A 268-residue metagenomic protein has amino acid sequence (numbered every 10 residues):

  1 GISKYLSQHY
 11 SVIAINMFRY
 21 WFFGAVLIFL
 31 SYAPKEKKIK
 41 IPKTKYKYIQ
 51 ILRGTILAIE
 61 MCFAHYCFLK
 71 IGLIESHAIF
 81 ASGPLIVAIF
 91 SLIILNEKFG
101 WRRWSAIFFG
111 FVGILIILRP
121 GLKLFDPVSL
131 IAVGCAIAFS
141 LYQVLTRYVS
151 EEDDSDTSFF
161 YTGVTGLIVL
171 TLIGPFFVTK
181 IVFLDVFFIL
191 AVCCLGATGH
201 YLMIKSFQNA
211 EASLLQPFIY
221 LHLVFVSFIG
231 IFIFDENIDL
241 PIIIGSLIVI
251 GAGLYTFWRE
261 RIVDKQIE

Functional and structural regions predicted by a protein language model:
G1, I28, G54, A58-C62 (+8 more regions): Hydrophobic/small/kink-forming positions within alpha-helical transmembrane segments of polytopic membrane proteins
G1-Q8, V12-I13, L27, L122-I181 (+1 more regions): Transmembrane alpha-helical segments that form core, pore/gating elements of small-molecule transporters/exporters
S11-F23, Y66-G83, F125-A138, V182-G196 (+1 more regions): Structural signature of hydrophobic alpha-helical transmembrane segments
F18, S76-S82, V149-T165, H200-F232: Helix-helix packing/entry segments at the starts of transmembrane helices
G24-T44, V112-L124, G166-D185, T256-E260: Membrane-interface helix-cap regions at the ends of transmembrane helices in multi-pass membrane proteins
S31, K37-F63, P127-C135, K180-T198: Loop-to-transmembrane-helix transition segments
A64-Y66, G83-S105, F177, V224-I243: C-terminal transmembrane-helix exit sites in multi-pass transporters
R102-L118, P241-E260: Hydrophobic transmembrane alpha-helices of multi-pass small-molecule transport proteins
